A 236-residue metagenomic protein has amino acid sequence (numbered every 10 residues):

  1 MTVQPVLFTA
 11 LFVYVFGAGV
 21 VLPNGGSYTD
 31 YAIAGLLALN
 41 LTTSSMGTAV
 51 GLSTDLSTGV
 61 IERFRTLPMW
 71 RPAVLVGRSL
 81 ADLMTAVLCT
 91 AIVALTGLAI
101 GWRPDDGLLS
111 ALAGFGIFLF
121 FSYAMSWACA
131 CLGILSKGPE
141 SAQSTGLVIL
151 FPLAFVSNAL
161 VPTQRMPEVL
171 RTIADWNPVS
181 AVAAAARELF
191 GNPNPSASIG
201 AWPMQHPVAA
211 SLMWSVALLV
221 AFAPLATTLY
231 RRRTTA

Functional and structural regions predicted by a protein language model:
T2-Q4, G138-N158: Pore- or pathway-lining transmembrane helices of multi-pass membrane proteins that form conduits for solutes/ions
L7-Y14, Y28-I100, C129, V148 (+1 more regions): Hydrophobic alpha-helical transmembrane segments of multi-pass membrane transport proteins
T9-Y14, R187-A236: Alpha-helical transmembrane segments of multi-pass membrane transporters/translocases
F12-V21, I100-D105, L109, S136-G138 (+2 more regions): Short helix-capping/hinge motifs at transmembrane helix termini and TM-loop junctions
Y14-A18, T54, L98, W102 (+5 more regions): Transmembrane helix-loop junction
T58-T66, G133-K137, L147, R171-D175 (+1 more regions): Short amphipathic alpha-helical coupling elements at transmembrane boundaries
R71-G146, H206-T227: Alpha-helical transmembrane segments and their short interhelical loops
F155-G200, A209: Short hydrophobic, aromatic-rich alpha-helical segments embedded in or entering the lipid bilayer of multi-pass
